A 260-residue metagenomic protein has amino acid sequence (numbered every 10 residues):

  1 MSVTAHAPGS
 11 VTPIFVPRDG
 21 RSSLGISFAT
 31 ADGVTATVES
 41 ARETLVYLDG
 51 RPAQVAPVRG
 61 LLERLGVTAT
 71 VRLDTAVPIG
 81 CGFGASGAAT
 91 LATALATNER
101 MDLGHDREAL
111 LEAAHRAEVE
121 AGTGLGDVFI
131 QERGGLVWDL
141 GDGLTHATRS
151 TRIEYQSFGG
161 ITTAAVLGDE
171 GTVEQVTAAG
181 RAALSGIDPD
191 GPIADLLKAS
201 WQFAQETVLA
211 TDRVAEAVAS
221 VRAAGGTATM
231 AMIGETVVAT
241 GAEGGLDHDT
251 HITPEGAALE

Functional and structural regions predicted by a protein language model:
M1-I79, G234, H248-E260: ATP-binding N-lobe of GHMP and related small-molecule kinases
A29, A76, G80-T90, E118-G134: FAD-binding core of FAD-dependent oxidoreductases, characterized by glycine-rich FAD pyrophosphate-binding loops
S40, F158, A239-A242: Short beta-strand-to-loop capping motifs
C81-E108: DPxDG-like acidic metal-binding loop motif
R107-R149: Alpha/beta catalytic cores of group-transfer enzymes, especially the acyltransferase/condensing modules of polyketide
S150-A199, F203-E206, A210: Acyltransferase
P189-E260: Glycine-rich, charge-dense phosphate/pyrophosphate-binding loop(s) and the adjacent flexible "lid"/catalytic subdomain
